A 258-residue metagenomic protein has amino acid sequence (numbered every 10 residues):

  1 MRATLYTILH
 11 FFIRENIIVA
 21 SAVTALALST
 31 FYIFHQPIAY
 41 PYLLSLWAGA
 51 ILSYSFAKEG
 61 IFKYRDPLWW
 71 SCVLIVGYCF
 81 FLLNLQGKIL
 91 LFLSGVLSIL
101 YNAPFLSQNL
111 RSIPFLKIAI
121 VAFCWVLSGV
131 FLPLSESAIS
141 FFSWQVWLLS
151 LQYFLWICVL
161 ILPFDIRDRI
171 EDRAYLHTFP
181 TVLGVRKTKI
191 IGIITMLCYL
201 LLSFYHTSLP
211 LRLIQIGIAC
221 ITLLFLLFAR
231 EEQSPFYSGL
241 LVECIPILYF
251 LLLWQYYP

Functional and structural regions predicted by a protein language model:
M1-V19, Y64-D66: N-terminal membrane topogenic signal
S21-L26, L68-C79, I118-P133, T181-K189 (+1 more regions): Small-residue-rich segments of transmembrane alpha-helices in multi-pass membrane proteins, especially helix faces
T24, S45-E59, G95-A103, I221-T222: Central hydrophobic cores of alpha-helical transmembrane segments in multi-pass inner-membrane proteins across all
A25-S45, G77-I89, G129-L151, L202-L211 (+1 more regions): Helix-coil boundary and interhelical linker segments in multi-pass alpha-helical membrane proteins
L46, A50-C72, F154-M196: Solvent-exposed interhelical
Y64, Q215-P258: Extended hydrophobic alpha-helices typical of membrane-associated regions
Y64-E136, F225-F228: Intramembrane alpha-helical segments
I118-R169: Functional transmembrane core segments of multi-pass inner-membrane proteins
